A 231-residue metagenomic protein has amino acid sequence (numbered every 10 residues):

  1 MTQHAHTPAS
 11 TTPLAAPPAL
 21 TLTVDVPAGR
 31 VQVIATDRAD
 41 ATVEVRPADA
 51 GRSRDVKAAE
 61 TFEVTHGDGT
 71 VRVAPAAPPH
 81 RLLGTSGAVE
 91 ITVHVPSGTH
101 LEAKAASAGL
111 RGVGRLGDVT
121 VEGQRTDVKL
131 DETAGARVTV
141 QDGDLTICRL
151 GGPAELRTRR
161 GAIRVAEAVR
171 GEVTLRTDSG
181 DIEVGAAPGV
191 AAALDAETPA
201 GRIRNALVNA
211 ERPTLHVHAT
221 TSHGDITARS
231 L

Functional and structural regions predicted by a protein language model:
T2-G67, T92-H94, H100, G112-V113 (+1 more regions): Short linear S-[DN]-x-LW-Φ motif typified by the pepsin-like aspartic protease active-site region
S10-A15, E63-G135, L145-I147, R212-H223 (+1 more regions): Right-handed parallel beta-helix
T21-I34, L101-K104, A108, D118-G123 (+5 more regions): Primarily hydrophobic membrane-targeting regions of prokaryotic envelope proteins
P27, T36, R46, A76 (+11 more regions): Surface loops and adjacent helix of pleckstrin homology
V33, V93-V95, G112, V121-G123 (+9 more regions): Extracellular beta-strand solenoids
A39-D40, P79-R81, G171, V190: Short, surface-exposed beta-strand-loop junctions and turns on beta-sheet-rich folds
V43-V45, S53-V56, L82-V89, V113-G114 (+5 more regions): A short, polar/proline- and glycine-enriched secondary-structure boundary/capping micro-motif
C148-L231: Short, surface-exposed interaction patches in beta-rich subdomains that mediate adhesion/assembly near membranes
